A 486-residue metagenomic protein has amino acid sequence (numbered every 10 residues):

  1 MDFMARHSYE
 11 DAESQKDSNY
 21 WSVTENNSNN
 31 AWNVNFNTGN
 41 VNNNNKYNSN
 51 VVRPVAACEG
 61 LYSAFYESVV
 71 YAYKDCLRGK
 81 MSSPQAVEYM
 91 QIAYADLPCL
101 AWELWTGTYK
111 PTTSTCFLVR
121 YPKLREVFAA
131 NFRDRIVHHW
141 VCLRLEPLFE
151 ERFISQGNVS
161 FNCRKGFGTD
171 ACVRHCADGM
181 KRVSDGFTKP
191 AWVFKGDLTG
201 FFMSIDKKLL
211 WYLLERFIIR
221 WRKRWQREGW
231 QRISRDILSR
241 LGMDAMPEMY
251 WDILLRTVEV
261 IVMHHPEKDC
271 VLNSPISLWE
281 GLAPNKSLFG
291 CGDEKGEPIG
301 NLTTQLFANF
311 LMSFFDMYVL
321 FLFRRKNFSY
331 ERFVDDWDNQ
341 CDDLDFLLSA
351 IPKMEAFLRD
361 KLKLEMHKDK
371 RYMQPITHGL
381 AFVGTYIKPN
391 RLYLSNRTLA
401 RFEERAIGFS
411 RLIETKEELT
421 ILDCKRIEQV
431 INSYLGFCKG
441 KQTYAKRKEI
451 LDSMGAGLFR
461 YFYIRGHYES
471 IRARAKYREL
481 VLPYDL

Functional and structural regions predicted by a protein language model:
D2-L61: C-terminal, surface-exposed recognition/capping segments
L61-P98, Y477-L486: Non-catalytic, polymerase-adjacent accessory regions of viral genome-replication enzymes
G79-V87, T112-I136, F153-F167, H265 (+1 more regions): Short, conserved non-catalytic motifs in the polymerase core
M90-T113: Amphipathic alpha-helical blocks
A130-N131, H139, L278-E294, M317-L320 (+3 more regions): Right-hand nucleic-acid polymerase module
L145-D206: Active-site-proximal segment of RNA-dependent polymerases
S184-V334, D338-K353, Q374, E428-L435: Conserved polymerase palm-domain catalytic core
